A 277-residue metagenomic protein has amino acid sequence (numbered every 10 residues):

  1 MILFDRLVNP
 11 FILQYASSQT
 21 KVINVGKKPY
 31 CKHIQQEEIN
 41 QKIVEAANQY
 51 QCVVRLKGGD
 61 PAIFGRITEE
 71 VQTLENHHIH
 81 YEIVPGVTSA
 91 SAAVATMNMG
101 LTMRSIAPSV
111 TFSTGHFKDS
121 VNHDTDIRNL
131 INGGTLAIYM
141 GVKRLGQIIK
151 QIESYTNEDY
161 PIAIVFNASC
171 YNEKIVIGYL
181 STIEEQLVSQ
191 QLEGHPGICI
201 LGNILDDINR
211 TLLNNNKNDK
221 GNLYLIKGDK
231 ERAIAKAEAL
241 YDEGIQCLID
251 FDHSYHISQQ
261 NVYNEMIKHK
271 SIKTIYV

Functional and structural regions predicted by a protein language model:
M1-V84, G197, L225-E231, E243-V277: Class I S-adenosyl-L-methionine
A16, M97-L101, I152, T156: Active-site catalytic pocket residues across diverse enzymes, especially alpha/beta-hydrolases
V25-K27, T114-G115, N167: Active-site donor-binding loop signature of nucleotide-sugar glycosyltransferases
N48-V53, R66, F117-E243, D252-Y263 (+1 more regions): A contiguous loop/helix-start segment that scaffolds small-molecule binding in enzyme catalytic cores
G58-G133, V176, H256-N264, Y276: Class I SAM-dependent methyltransferase SAM-binding "motif I" and its flanking Rossmann-like core
